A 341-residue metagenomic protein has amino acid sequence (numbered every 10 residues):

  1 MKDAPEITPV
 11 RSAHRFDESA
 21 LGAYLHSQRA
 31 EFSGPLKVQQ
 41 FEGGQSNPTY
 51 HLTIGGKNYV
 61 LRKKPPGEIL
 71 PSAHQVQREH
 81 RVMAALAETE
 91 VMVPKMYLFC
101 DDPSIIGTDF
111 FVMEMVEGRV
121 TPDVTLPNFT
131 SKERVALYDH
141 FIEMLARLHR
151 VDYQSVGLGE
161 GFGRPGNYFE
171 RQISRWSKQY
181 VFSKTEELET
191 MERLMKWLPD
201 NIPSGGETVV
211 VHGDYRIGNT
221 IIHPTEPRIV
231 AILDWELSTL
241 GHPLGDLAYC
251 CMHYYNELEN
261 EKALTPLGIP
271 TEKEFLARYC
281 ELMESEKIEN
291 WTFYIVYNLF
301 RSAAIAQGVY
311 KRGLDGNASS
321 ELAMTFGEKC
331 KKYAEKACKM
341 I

Functional and structural regions predicted by a protein language model:
M1-F32: Juxta-kinase regulatory segment immediately upstream of eukaryotic protein kinase catalytic domains
P35-V210, P224-E226: ATP-binding pocket architecture of kinase catalytic cores
G163-R164, E286-Y297: All-alpha amphipathic helical-bundle segments outside canonical DNA-binding/catalytic cores that form hydrophobic
V210-H212, I217: Catalytic-loop of the protein kinase fold
T220-I222: Hydrophobic residue at the +6 position relative to the catalytic HRD Asp in the kinase catalytic loop
L233-S238: Activation of the activation-loop gatekeeper triad in protein kinase-fold domains
G245-E284, Y297-D315: Active-site activation/catalytic loop segments of kinase-like enzymes and analogous catalytic loops in related
A304-I341: Helical subdomain adjoining the active site within ATP-dependent kinase catalytic cores
